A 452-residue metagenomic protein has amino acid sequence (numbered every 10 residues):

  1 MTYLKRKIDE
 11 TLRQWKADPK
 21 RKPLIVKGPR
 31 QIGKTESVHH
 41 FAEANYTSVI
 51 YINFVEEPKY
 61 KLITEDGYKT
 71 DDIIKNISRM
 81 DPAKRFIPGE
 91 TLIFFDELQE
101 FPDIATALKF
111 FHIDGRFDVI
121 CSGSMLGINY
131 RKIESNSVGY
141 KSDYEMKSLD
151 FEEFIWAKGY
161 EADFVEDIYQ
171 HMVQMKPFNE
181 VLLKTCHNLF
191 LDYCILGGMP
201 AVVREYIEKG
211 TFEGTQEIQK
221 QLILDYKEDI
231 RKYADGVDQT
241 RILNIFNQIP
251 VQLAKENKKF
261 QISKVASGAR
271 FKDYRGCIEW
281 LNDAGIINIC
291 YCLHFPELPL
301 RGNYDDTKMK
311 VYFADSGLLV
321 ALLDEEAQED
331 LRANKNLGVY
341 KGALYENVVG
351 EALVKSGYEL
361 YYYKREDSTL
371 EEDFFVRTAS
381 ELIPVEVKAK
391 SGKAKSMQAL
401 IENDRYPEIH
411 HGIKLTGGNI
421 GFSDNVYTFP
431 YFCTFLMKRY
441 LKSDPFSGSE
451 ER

Functional and structural regions predicted by a protein language model:
M1-A17: N-terminal pre-Walker A segment at the start of P-loop NTPase domains
V26: Hydrophobic anchor at the beta1->P-loop junction of P-loop NTPases
K34: Conserved lysine of the Walker
S37, F41: Hydrophobic positions on the alpha1 helix immediately C-terminal to the Walker A/P-loop
E56-G89: Short glycine-rich substrate-engagement loop in P-loop NTPases that contacts/grips substrate
F94, D118-S124, E145: Structural recognition of the conserved hydrophobic beta-strand(s) that form the central parallel beta-sheet of P-loop
K132-A254: Interdomain motor-coupling "hinge/lid" segment immediately C-terminal to the ATP-binding subdomain of NTP-driven enzymes
R204-E371, F375-A379: Accessory nucleic acid-recognition modules appended to NTPase machines
